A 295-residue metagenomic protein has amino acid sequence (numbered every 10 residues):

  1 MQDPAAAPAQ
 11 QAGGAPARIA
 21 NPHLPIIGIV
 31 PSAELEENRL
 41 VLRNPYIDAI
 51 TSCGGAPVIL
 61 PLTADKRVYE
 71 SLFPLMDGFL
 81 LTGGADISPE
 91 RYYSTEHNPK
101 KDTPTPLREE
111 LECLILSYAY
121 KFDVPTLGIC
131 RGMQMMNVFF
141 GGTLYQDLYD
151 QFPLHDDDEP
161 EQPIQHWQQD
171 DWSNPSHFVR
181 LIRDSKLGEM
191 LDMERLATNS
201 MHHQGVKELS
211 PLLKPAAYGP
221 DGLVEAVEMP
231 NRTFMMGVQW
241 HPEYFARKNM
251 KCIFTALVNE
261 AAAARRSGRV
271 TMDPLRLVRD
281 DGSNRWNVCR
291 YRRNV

Functional and structural regions predicted by a protein language model:
M1-I129, N137-Y145, Y149-A197, H203 (+4 more regions): N-terminal beta1-alpha1 cap of cysteine-dependent amidohydrolase-like domains
M133: The feature captures the ABC ATPase H-loop/switch
M236-Q239: Active-site-proximal beta-strand elements of phosphoester/diester hydrolases
